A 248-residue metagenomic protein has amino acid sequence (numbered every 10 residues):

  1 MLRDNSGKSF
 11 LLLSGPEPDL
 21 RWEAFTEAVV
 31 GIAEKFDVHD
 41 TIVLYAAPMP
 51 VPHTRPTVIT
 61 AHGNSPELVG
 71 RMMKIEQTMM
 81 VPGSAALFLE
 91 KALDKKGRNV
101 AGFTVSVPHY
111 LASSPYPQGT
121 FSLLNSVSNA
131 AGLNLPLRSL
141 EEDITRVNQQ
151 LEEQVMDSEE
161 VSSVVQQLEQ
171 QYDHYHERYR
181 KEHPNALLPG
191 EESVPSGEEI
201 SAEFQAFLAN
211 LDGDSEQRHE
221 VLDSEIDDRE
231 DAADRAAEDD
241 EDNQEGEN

Functional and structural regions predicted by a protein language model:
M1-D40, P48-N248: Accessory terminal and edge-of-domain segments that mediate assembly/interaction and cofactor placement around
